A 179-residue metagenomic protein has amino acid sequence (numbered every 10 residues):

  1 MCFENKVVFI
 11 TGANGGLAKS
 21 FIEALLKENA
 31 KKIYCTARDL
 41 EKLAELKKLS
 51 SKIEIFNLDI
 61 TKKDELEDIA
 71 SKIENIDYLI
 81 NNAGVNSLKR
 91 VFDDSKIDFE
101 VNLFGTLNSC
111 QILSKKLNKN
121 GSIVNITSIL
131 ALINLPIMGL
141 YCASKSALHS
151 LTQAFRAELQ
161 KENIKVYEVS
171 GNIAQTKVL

Functional and structural regions predicted by a protein language model:
N14-G15: Conserved glycine-rich cofactor-binding loop
L26, A30-A44: Conserved glycine-rich Rossmann-like NAD(P)H-binding loop of the short-chain dehydrogenase/reductase
A83-S87: Conserved NAD(P)H cofactor-binding loop of Rossmann-fold oxidoreductase domains
R90-E100: Short alpha-helical oligomerization interface
F92, L135-G139: Active-site loop immediately N-terminal to the catalytic Tyr-X3-Lys motif of short-chain dehydrogenase/reductase
C110, S144: Active-site helix of classical SDR
S128: Residue(s) in the substrate-gating loop at a strand-loop-helix junction that position the organic substrate next
